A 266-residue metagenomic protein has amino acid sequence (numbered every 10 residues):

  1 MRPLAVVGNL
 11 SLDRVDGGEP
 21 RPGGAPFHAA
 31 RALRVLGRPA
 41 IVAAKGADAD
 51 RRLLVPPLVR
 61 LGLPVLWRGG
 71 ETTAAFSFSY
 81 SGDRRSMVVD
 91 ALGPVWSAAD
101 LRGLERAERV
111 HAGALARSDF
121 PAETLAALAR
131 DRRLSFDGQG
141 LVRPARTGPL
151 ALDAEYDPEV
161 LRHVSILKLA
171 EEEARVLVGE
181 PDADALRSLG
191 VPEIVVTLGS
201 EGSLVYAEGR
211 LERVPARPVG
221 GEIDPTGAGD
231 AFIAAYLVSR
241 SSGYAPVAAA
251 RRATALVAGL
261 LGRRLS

Functional and structural regions predicted by a protein language model:
R2-P3, L12-P20, V35-S118, E123-R133: Conserved N-terminal subdomain of the carbohydrate kinase-like
V6, I41-V42, F136, V196: Structural beta-sheet core signal
G8-L10, A231: Active-site metal-binding loops of divalent metal-dependent hydrolases
A30-P39, S239-S242: Alpha-helix C-terminal capping segments
R31, F76-S79, S203-Y206: Short beta-strand scaffold segments in enzyme catalytic cores
L104-E105, L161, S188: A short, aliphatic-rich alpha-helical micro-motif
R109-D184, G202: Conserved beta-alpha-beta core of the PfkB/ribokinase-like small-molecule kinase fold
A151, E155, A183-S266: Conserved phosphate-binding/catalytic region of the ribokinase-like
